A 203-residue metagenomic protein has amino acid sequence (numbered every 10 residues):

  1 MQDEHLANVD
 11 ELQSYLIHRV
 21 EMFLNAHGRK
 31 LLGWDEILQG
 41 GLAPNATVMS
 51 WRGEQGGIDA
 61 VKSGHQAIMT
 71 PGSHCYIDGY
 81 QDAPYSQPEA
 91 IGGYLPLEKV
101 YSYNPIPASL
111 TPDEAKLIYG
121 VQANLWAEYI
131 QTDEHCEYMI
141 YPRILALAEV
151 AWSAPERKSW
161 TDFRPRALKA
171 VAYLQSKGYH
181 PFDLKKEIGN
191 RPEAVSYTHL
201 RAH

Functional and structural regions predicted by a protein language model:
M1-P44, G53, I58: Active-site neighborhood of glycoside hydrolase catalytic domains
G33, L38-P44, W51-A172, Y179: Conserved alpha/beta catalytic core and glycan-binding cleft of carbohydrate-active enzymes
V61, A194-V195: Domain-scale activation on soluble regions of proteins
I188-P192: Mature N-terminal, pre-catalytic/accessory segment of carbohydrate-active enzymes
T198-H203: Conserved small/polar residues in nucleotide/adenosyl-binding loops
